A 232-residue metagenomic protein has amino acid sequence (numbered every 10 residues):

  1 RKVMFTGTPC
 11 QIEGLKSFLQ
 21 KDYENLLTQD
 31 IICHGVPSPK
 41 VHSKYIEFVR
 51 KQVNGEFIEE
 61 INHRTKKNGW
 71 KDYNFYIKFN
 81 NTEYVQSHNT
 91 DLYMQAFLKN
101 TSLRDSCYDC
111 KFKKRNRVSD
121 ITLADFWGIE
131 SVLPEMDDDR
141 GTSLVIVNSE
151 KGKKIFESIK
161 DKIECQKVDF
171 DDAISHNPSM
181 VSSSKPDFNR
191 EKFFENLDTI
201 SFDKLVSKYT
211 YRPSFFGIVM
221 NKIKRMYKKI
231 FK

Functional and structural regions predicted by a protein language model:
R1-G7, L26: Generic beta-sheet signal
K2, G55-K232: Long, compositionally biased charged/polar accessory segments in the mid-to-C-terminal portions of proteins
F5-L15, G35: Gly/Ser/Thr-rich loops at beta-strand to alpha-helix junctions that form or flank small-molecule/cofactor-binding
C10, C33, C107-C110: Disulfide-bonded cysteines in secreted/extracellular proteins and peptides
G14-S17, F156-E157: Short glycine-/acidic-enriched loop or helix-start segments at secondary-structure transitions that form or flank
K16-L19, K40-S43, Y73-Y76: Short acidic, glycine/serine/threonine-rich loops at helix termini
L19-Y23, Y45-F48, K160-E164: Short, solvent-exposed amphipathic alpha-helical segments in soluble enzyme and RNA/protein-processing domains
E24-K51, G152: Short, flexible loop segments at boundaries between secondary-structure elements
